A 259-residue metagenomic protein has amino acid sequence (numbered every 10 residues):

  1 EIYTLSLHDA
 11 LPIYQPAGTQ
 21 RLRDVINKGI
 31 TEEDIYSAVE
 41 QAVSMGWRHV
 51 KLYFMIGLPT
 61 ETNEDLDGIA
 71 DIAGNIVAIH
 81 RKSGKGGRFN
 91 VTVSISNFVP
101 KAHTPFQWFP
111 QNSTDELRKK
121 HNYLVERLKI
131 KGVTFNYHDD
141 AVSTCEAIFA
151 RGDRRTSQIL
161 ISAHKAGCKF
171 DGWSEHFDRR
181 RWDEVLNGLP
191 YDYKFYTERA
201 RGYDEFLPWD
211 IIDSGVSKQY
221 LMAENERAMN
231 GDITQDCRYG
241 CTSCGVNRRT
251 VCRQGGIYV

Functional and structural regions predicted by a protein language model:
E1-D9: Single conserved hydrophobic/aromatic residue that forms the stacking wall/gate of nucleotide- or nucleobase-binding
S6, G46-R48, G240: Short loop/turn motifs at secondary-structure junctions
A10-P12, Q20-L22, S44-G46: Long, K/E/R/D-enriched contiguous segments that form extended
Q15, K28-T104, E116-D140: Conserved C-terminal portion of the radical SAM core fold that forms the substrate/S-adenosylmethionine-binding
G18-V25, V50-P59, T104-P110, G202-L207 (+2 more regions): Glycine- and acidic
Q107, Q111, L117, D153 (+1 more regions): Polynucleotide-recognition surfaces of large bacterial nucleic-acid defense/processing enzymes
K129-V259: Radical SAM enzyme core and accessory elements
